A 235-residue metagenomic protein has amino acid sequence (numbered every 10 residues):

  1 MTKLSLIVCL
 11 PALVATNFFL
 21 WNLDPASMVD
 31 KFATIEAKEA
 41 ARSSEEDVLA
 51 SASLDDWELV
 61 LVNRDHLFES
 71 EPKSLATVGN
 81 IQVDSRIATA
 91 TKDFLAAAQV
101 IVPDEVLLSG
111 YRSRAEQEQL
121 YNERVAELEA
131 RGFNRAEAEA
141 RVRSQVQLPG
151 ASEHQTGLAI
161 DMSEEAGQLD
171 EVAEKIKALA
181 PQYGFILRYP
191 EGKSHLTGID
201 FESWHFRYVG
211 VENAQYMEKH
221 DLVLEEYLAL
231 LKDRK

Functional and structural regions predicted by a protein language model:
T2-K235: Extracytoplasmic cell-surface/polysaccharide-interacting catalytic and binding patches
